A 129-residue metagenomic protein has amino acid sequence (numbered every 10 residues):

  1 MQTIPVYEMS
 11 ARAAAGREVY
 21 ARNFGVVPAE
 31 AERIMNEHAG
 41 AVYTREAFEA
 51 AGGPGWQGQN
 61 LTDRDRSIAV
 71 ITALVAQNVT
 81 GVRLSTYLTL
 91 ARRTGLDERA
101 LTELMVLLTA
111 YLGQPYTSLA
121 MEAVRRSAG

Functional and structural regions predicted by a protein language model:
M1, V79-Y87, L108-A123: Short amphipathic alpha-helical segments at helix boundaries and their inter-helical linkers
M1-R64, R93, T117-G129: Acidic, glycine/proline-rich low-complexity segments that act as flexible tails and inter-domain linkers
F48, D65-I68, R83-L84, L101: N-terminal alpha-helical segment
F48-G53, N78, L101-T102, V106 (+1 more regions): Long compositionally biased, domain-poor regions of proteins
D63-R64, R99, L112: Aromatic- and histidine-enriched alpha-helix N-cap/loop-to-helix transition segments that scaffold the rims
D65-V75, L104-L108: Short, structured motif recognition centered on aromatic/hydrophobic residues
Q77-N78, R93: Short, solvent-exposed interaction modules
L84-L107, E122, R126-S127: A cross-kingdom feature marking solvent-exposed beta-strand/loop segments within repeated, beta-rich binding/scaffold
